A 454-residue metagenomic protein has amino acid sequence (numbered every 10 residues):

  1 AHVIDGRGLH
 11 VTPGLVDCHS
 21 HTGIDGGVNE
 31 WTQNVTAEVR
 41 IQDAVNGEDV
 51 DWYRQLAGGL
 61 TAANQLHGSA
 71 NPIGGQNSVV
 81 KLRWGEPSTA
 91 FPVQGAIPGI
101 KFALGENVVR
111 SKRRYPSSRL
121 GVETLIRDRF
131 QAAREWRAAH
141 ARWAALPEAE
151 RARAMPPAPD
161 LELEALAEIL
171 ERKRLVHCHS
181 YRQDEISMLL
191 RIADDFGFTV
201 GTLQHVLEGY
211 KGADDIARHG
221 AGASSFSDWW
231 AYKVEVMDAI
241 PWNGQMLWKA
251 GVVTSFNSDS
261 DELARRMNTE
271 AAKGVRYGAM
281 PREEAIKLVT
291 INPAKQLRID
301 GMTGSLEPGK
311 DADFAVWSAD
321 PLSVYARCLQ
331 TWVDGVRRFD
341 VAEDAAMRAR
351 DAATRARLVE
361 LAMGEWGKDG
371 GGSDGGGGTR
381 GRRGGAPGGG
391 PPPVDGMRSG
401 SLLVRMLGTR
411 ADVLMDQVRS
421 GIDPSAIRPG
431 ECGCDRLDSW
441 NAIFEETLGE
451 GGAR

Functional and structural regions predicted by a protein language model:
A1-T12: Histidine-rich, glycine-flanked metal-binding segment
V16-G23: Histidine-centered catalytic micro-motifs
G23-G26, G68-I73, Q183-S187, V206-A213 (+1 more regions): Active-site environment of divalent metal-dependent phosphoester hydrolases
I24-V45, E86, K101-L104, V108 (+2 more regions): Active-site gating loops and adjacent loop-to-helix segments of metal-dependent hydrolytic enzymes
G26-V28, N34-V39, L175, D214-A217 (+1 more regions): His/Asp/Glu-enriched, well-ordered alpha-helical/loop segment that forms or immediately abuts the divalent-metal
D43, G47-G68, E235, A239 (+4 more regions): Phosphate/diphosphate-binding loops
D51, L56-V200, Q204, R327-C328 (+2 more regions): Polyanionic/metal-chelating signatures
I291-N292, D311-D313, Y325, W332-D340: Mid-to-C-terminal alpha-helical segments outside catalytic/metal-binding sites
